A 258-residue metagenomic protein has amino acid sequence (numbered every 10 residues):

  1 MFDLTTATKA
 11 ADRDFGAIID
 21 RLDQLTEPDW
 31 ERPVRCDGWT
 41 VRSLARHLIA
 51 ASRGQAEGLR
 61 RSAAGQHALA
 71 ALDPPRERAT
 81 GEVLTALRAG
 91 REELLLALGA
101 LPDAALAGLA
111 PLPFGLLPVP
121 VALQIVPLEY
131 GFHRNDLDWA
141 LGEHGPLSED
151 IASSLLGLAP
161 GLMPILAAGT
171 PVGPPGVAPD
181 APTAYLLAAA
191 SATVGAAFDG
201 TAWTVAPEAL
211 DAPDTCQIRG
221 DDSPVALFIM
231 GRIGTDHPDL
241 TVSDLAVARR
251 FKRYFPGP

Functional and structural regions predicted by a protein language model:
M1-S43, E57: An N-terminal domain-cap segment
M1-T6, A50-L109, H144-S148, A167: Short, helix-capping/interhelical loops that line the mouth of catalytic, cofactor-, or ligand-binding pockets
P28-L69, P113-V172, V225: Short, contiguous alpha-helical
L69-T80, D150-L166, D244-P256: Short, mixed-charge aromatic SLiMs
P75-A107, P118-E129, D136, A181-Y185 (+2 more regions): Acidic/histidine-rich alpha-helical segments that form the ligand environment of transition-metal centers
G157-F198: A glycine-rich beta-turn/hairpin centered on an aromatic-Pro dipeptide
L186-Q217: Acidic/His-leaning functional-site neighborhoods
L210-P258: C-terminal interaction segments
